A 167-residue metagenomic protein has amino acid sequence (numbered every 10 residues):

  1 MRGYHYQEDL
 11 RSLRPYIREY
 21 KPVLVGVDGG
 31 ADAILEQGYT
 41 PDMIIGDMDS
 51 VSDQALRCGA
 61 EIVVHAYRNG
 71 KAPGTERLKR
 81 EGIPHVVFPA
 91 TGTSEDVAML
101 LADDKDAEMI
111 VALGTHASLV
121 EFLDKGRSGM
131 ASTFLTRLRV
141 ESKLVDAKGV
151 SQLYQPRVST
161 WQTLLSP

Functional and structural regions predicted by a protein language model:
M1-H5, D28, I110-H116: Glycine-rich anion-binding loop/nest that anchors nucleotide
M1-L24, A31: N-terminal glycine-/serine-/threonine-rich phosphate-binding loop
Q7, S50, S118: Short, electropositive, low-hydrophobicity segments enriched in small/polar residues
D9-S12, E36-Y39, A55-R57, F122-K125: Short acidic, glycine/serine/threonine-rich loops at helix termini
V25-G26, G46: Short beta-strand scaffold positions
A33-V111, T115: Acidic/Gly/His-enriched mid-domain segments of enzyme catalytic cores or analogous surface patches that mediate
A98-L101, M109, L113-P167: C-terminal functional extensions of proteins
